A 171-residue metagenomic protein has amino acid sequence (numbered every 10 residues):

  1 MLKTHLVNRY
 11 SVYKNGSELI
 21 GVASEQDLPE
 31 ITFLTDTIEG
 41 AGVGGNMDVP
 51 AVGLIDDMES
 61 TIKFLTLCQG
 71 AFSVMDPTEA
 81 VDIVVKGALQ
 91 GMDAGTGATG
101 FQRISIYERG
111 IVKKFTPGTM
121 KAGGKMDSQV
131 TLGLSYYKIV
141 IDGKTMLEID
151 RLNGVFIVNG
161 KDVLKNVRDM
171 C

Functional and structural regions predicted by a protein language model:
M1-D36, N166-M170: Polar/acidic, low-complexity leader/linker segments enriched in S/T/G and N/D
K14, I62-G70, G87-D93, E108-K114 (+1 more regions): Beta-strand elements of well-folded, non-transmembrane domains
L19-S24, G70, V140-E148: Short acidic, Gly/Pro-enriched loop/turn segments at secondary-structure junctions
Q26-I55: A positional/architectural concept
D48, A71-S73, D93-T96, F115-A122: Catalytic micro-motifs at enzyme active sites that drive phosphoryl/nucleotidyl and oxygen chemistry
D48-Q69, G124-Y137: Oligomerization/assembly interface segments of phage tail-like spikes and tubes
V74-Y107: Short, acidic/charged, Gly/Pro-enriched secondary-structure junctions
I111-C171: Mixed-charge, glycine-accented linear interaction segment located at domain edges/termini
